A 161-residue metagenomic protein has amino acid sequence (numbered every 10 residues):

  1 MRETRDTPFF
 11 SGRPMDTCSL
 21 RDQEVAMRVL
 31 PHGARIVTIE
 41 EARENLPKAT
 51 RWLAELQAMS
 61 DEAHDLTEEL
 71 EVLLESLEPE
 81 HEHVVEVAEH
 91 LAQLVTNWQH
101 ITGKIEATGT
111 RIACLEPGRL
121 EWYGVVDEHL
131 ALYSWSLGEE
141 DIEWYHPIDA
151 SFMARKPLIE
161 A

Functional and structural regions predicted by a protein language model:
R2, T7-L73: Long, hydrophobic N-terminal alpha-helical segment
G12, E86-E89, E106-R111: Short linear motifs at secondary-structure transitions and domain/linker junctions
E40, P47, V85, T96-Q99: Generic alpha-helical secondary structure signal
E40, T50, H81-H83, D141-E143: Low-complexity, charged, repeat-rich alpha-helical/coil interaction segments
S60, L77, T108-I112: Short secondary-structure junctions and interdomain/linker hinges
S60, V95-W98, T102: A structural signal for well-ordered alpha-helices, especially hydrophobic packing surfaces of coiled-coils
A63-V95: Structured domain cores in non-transmembrane regions
Q99, G103-A161: Glycine-rich, aromatic-bearing surface loops/beta-hairpins
